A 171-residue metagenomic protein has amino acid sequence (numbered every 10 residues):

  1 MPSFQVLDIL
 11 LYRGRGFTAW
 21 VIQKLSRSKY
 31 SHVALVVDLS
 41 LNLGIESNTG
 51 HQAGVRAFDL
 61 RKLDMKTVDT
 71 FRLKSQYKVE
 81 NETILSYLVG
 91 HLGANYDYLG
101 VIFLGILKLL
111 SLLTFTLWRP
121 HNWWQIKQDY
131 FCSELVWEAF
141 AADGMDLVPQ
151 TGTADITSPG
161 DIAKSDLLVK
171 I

Functional and structural regions predicted by a protein language model:
M1-I171: Cysteine-nucleophile amide-bond enzymes
